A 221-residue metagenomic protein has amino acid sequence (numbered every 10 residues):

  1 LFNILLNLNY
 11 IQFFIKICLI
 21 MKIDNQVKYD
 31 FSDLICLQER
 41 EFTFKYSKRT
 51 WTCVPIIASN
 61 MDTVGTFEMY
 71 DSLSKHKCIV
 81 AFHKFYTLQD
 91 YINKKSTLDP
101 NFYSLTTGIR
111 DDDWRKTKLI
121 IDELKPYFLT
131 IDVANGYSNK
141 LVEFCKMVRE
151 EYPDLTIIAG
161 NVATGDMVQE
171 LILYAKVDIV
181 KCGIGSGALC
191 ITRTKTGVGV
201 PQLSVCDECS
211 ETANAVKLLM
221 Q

Functional and structural regions predicted by a protein language model:
L1-N3: Extended, non-core accessory segments
L5-Y10, F14, L19: Short hydrophobic targeting helices and cationic amphipathic motifs that mediate membrane/organellar targeting
I20-L219: Active-site entrance/lid segments in N-terminal catalytic domains of soluble metabolic enzymes
